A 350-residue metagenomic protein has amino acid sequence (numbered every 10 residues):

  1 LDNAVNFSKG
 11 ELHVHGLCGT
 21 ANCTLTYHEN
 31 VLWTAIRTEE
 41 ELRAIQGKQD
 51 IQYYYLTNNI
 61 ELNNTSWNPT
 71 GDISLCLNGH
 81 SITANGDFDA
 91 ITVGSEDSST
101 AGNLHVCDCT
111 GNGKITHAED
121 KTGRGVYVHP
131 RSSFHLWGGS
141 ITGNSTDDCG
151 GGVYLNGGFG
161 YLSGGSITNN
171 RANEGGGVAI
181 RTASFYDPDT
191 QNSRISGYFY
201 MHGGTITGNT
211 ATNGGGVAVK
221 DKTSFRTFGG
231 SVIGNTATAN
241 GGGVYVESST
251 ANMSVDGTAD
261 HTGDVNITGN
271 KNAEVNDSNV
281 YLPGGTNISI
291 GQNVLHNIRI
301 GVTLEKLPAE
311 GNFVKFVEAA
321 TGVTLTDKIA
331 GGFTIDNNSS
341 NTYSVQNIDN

Functional and structural regions predicted by a protein language model:
L1, L12, Y54-L56, I73-L77 (+9 more regions): Well-ordered beta-strand segments characteristic of repetitive beta-sheet solenoids
L1, V5, Q49-D72, V302: Extracellular beta-sheet-rich ligand-binding/adhesion modules
L1-G10, G79-D87, C107-G123, G138-C149 (+7 more regions): Beta-strand-rich solenoid/repeat architectures in extracellular/passenger domains of polysaccharide-targeting enzymes
L1-Q46, D256-N272, S278-N350: Extracellular/surface-exposed low-complexity segments
E40-K48, E61-T70, L75, D89 (+5 more regions): Short, T/G/N/S-enriched strand-turn elements that build extracellular solenoid repeat scaffolds
L56, G123-V126, L136, N144 (+6 more regions): Gram-positive cell-envelope targeting signals
E61-S74, I82-D108, T116-F134, D147-G157 (+2 more regions): Extracellular beta-strand-rich solenoid/capping regions of secreted or surface-exposed proteins that bind or remodel
R131, T146-C149, N156-G157, A172-G175 (+5 more regions): Short, solvent-exposed linear patches
